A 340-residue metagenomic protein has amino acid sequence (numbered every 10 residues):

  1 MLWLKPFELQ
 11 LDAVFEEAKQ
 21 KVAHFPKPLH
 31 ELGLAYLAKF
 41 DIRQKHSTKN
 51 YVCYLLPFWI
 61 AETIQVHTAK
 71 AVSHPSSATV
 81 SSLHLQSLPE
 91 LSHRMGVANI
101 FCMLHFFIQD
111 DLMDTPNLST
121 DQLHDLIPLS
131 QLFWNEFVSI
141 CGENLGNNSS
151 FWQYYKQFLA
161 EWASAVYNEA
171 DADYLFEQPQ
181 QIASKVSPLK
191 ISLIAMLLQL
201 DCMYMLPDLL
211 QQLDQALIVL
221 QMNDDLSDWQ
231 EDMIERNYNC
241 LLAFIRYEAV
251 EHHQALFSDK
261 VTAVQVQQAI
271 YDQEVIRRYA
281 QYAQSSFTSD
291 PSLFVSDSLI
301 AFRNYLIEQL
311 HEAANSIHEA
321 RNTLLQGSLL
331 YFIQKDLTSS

Functional and structural regions predicted by a protein language model:
M1-L104, I108, L112-T115, N147-D173 (+1 more regions): Conserved N-terminal diphosphate/IPP-binding helix and adjacent helical/loop segment of trans-prenyltransferase domains
Q10, V14-E17, K21, L32 (+7 more regions): Charge-rich, solvent-exposed alpha-helical interaction surfaces
K21-H30, Q44-C53, C102, F133-R236 (+1 more regions): All-alpha helical catalytic cores of prenyl diphosphate-utilizing isoprenoid enzymes
K39-K49, Q122-I127, E177-I182, V275-Y279: Solvent-exposed loop and edge beta-strand segments that line ligand/cofactor-binding and catalytic clefts
L88-R94, S119-Q122, N147, F151 (+2 more regions): Residue-level recognition of alpha-helical structural elements
F107-L129, F133, L198-L200, D214-E274: Acidic, Mg2+-coordinating active-site segments of isoprenoid diphosphate-utilizing enzymes
V138-Q157, E248-L299: Primarily interfacial, aromatic-capped hydrophobic alpha-helices that serve as membrane anchors
P291-L329: C-terminal/domain-terminus segments
